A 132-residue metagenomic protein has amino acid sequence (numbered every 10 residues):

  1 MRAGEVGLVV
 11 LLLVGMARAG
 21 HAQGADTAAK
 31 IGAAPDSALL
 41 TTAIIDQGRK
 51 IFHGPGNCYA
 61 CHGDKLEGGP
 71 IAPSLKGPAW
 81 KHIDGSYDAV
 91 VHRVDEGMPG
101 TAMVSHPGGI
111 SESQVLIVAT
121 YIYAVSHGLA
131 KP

Functional and structural regions predicted by a protein language model:
M1-A34, A38: N-terminal export/targeting leaders of redox proteins
M16, F52-P55: Processing junctions and N-termini across compartments
G24-H53, L129-P132: Electrostatic cytochrome c docking/interface patches
T42, R49, D64-D95: Gly/Gly-Pro-rich "capping" loops immediately C-terminal to redox-active cysteine motifs in periplasmic/lumenal
G48, P55-D64, V118-I122: The canonical Cys-X-X-Cys-His
G54-A60, S74, A102: Residue-level recognition of specific faces of alpha-helices
G69-P78, D95-S126, A130-P132: Axial heme c-ligation environment in periplasmic c-type cytochrome domains
